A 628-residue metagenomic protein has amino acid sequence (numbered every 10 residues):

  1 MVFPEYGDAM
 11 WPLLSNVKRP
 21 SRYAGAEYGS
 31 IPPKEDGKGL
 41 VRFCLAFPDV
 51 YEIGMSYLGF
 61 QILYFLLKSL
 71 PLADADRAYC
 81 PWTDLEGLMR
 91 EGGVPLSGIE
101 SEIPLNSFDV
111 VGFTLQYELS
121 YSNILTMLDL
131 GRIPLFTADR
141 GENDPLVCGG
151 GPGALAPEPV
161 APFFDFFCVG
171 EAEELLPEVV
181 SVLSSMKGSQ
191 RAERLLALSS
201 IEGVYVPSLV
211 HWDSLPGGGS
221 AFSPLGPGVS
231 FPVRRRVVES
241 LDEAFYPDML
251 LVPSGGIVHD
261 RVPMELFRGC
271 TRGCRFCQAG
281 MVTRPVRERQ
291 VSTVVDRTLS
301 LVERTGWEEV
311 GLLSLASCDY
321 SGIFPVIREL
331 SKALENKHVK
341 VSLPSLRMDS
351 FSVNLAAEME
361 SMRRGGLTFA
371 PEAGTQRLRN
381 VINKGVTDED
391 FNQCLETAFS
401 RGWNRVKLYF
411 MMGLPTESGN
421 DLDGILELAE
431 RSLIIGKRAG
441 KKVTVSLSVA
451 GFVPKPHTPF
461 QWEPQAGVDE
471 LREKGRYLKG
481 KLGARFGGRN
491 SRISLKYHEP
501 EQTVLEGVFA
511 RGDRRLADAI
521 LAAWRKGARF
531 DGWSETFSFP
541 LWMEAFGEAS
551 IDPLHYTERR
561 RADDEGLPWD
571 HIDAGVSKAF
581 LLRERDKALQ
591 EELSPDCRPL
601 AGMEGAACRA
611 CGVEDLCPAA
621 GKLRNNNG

Functional and structural regions predicted by a protein language model:
V2-P32, G39, F43-L45, A484-G628: Radical SAM enzyme core and accessory elements
L14-C44, Y51-E52, P207, D213-P263 (+3 more regions): N-terminal [4Fe-4S]-dependent radical SAM core
L45-A46, V50, L119, L299-K407 (+2 more regions): Conserved SAM/AdoMet-binding glycine-rich loop
L45-D49, L67, L251-Q278, V302 (+3 more regions): N-terminal pre-triad scaffold of radical SAM enzymes
Y57, G256-S292, R609-R624: Canonical Radical SAM [4Fe-4S] cluster-binding loop centered on the CxxxCxxC motif and its immediate flanking residues
L72-D84: A short beta-strand-loop structural module common to alpha/beta enzyme folds
P81-G226, P459-D513, D518-T536: Glycine-rich beta-alpha loop elements in corrinoid/cobalamin-binding modules across cobalamin-dependent enzymes
L198-P207, L315-Y320, P344-F351, G413 (+4 more regions): A glycine-rich phosphate-binding loop feature that marks nucleotide/adenosyl-phosphate handling sites
